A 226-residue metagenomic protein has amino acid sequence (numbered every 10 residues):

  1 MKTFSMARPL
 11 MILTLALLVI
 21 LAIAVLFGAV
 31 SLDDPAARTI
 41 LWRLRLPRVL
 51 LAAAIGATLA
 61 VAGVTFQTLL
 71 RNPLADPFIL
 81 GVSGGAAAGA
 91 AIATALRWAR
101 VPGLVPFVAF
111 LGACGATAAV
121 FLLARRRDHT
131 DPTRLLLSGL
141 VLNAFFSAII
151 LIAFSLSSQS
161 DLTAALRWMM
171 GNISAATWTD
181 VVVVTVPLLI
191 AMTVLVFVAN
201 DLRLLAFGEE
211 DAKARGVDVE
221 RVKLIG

Functional and structural regions predicted by a protein language model:
M1-G226: Alpha-helical transmembrane segments in inner-membrane proteins
